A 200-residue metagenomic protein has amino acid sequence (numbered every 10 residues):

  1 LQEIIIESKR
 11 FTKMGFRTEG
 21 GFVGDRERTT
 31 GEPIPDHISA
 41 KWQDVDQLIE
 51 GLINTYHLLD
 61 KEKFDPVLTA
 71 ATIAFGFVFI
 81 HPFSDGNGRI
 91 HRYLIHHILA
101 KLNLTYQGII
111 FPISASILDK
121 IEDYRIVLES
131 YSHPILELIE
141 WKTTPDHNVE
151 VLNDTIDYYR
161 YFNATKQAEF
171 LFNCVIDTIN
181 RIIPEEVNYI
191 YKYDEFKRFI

Functional and structural regions predicted by a protein language model:
L1-H81: Active-site core of Fic-domain adenylyltransferases
I5-R10, Y56, D60, H81 (+3 more regions): A generic secondary-structure signal for well-formed alpha-helical elements
T12, G88, T105-S114, I135-E137 (+1 more regions): Acidic/polar loop patches that form or flank catalytic/metal-binding clefts of enzymes that bind anionic ligands
R26-E32, L48-Y56, T72-G76, K101-G108 (+2 more regions): Short acidic (Asp/Glu) and glycine-rich catalytic loops that position anionic groups and cofactors
E62, F83-D85, S114-A115, T155-F162: Short, contiguous acidic/charged loop-to-helix segments that flank catalytic cores in large enzymes
A71-L99: Active-site beta-strand/loop microenvironment that shapes enzyme catalytic pockets
R92-Y131: Catalytic or ion-translocation cores adjacent to nucleophile or general acid/base/metal-coordination motifs in diverse
Q167-I200: Long, compositionally biased intrinsically disordered regions
